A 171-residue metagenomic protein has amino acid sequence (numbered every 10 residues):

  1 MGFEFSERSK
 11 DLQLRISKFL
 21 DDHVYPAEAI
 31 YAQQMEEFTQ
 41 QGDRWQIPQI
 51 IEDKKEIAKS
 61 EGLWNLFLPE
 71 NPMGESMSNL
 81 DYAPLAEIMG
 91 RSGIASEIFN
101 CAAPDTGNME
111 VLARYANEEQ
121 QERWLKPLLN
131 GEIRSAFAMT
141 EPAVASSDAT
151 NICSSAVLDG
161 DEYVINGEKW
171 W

Functional and structural regions predicted by a protein language model:
M1-I16, D22: Intrinsic disorder at enzyme termini
R15-F19, P127-N130: Alpha-helical scaffold segments in carbohydrate-active enzymes
K18-E28, A58-K59: N-terminal glycine-rich anion-binding loops that anchor highly charged ligand groups
A29-W171: Glycine-rich flavin
